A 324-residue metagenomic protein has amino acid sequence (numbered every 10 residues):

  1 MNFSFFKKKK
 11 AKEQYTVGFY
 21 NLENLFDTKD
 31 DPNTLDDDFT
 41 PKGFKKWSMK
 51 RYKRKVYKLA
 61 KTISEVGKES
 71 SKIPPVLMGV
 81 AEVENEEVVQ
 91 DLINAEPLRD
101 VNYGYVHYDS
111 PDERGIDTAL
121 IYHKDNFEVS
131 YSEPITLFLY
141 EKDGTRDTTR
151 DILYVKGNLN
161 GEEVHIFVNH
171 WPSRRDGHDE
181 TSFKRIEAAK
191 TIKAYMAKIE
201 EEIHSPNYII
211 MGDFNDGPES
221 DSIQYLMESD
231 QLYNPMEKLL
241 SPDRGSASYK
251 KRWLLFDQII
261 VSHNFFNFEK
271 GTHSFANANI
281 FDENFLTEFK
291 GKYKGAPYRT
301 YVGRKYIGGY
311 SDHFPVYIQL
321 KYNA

Functional and structural regions predicted by a protein language model:
M1-K9, K198-P206, N215-A324: Metal-dependent phosphoester-hydrolase catalytic domains
M1-L98, N102, V106-P111, I116 (+3 more regions): N-terminal, active-site-proximal structural segment of metallo-dependent hydrolase catalytic domains
K9-V17, K29, N126-F127, D147-R175: Beta-strand-turn-beta hairpins that frame and shape the catalytic cleft of phosphate-ester-processing enzymes
G18-F19, V76-A81, V106, A119-L120 (+3 more regions): Structural recognition of the beta-strand scaffold that forms the well-ordered cores of secreted hydrolase catalytic
L22-L25, V83, W171, D213-F214 (+1 more regions): Active-site metal-binding loops of divalent metal-dependent hydrolases
L77-E163: Structured beta-strand-rich core segments of catalytic domains in phosphoester-bond hydrolases
V88, R114-G115, R175-H178, G217-D221 (+1 more regions): Extracytoplasmic/secreted cell-surface and envelope-processing proteins
D179-H204: A long, amphipathic alpha-helix that forms part of the scaffold/cap immediately adjacent to metal-dependent active
